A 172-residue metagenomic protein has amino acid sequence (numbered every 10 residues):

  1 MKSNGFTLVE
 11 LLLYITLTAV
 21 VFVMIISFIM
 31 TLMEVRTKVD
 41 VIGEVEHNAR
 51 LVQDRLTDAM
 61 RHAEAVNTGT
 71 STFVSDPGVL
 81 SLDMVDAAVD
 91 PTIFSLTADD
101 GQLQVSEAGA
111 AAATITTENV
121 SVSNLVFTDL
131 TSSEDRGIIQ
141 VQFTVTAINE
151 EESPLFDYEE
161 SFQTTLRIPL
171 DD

Functional and structural regions predicted by a protein language model:
K2-R61: Aliphatic-rich helix starts adjacent to a transmembrane/signal segment
G5, V79, I138: A residue-level signal for beta-strand positions that form part of recognition/binding surfaces within mature
R61, L103-E107, P169: Short, cationic motifs built from Arg/Lys/His that form the positively charged side of catalytic pockets
T68-D135, D157-E159: Type IV pilin-like appendage domain
N124-D172: Short linear sequence signals and composition-biased patches located at protein termini or domain-edge surfaces
